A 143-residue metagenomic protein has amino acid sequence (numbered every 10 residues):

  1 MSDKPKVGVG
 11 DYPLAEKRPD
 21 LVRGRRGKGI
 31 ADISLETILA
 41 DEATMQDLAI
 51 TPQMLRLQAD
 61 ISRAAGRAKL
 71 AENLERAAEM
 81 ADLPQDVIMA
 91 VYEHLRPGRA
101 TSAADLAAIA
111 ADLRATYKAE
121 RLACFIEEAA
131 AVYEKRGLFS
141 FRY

Functional and structural regions predicted by a protein language model:
S2-A64, A68-Y143: C-terminal-biased regions
